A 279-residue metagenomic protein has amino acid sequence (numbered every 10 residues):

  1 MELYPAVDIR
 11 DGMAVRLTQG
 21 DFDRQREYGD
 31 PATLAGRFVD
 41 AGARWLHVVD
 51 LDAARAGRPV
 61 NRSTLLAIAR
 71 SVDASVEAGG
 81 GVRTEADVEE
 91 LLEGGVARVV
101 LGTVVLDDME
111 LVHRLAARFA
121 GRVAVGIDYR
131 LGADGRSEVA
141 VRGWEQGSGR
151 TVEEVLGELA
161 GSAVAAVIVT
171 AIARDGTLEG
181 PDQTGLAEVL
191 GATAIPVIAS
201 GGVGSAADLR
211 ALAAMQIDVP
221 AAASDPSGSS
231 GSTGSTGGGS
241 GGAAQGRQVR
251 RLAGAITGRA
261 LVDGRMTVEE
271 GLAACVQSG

Functional and structural regions predicted by a protein language model:
E2-A6, W45, D73-E77, A97-V100 (+5 more regions): Structural preference for beta-strand elements that scaffold enzyme active sites
D8, F38, L46, L91 (+5 more regions): Conserved, mostly hydrophobic/aromatic
R10-F22, V96-D175: Conserved anion-binding
D21-V39: Short catalytic helix/loop segments, enriched in acidic residues and glycine and frequently bearing histidine
W45-S63, T103, I168-L178: Glycine-rich, proline-tolerant flexible connector loops at the mouths of alpha/beta enzymes
V49-L51, E77-R83, T103, T170 (+2 more regions): Glycine-rich beta-strand-to-loop/alpha-helix junction loops that act as flexible
A56-G79, V112-D128, G180-S205: Alpha-helix-loop-beta-strand connector modules within alpha/beta enzyme cores
V72, V76-R98, T184-D225, G241-R250 (+2 more regions): Catalytic cores of alpha/beta
